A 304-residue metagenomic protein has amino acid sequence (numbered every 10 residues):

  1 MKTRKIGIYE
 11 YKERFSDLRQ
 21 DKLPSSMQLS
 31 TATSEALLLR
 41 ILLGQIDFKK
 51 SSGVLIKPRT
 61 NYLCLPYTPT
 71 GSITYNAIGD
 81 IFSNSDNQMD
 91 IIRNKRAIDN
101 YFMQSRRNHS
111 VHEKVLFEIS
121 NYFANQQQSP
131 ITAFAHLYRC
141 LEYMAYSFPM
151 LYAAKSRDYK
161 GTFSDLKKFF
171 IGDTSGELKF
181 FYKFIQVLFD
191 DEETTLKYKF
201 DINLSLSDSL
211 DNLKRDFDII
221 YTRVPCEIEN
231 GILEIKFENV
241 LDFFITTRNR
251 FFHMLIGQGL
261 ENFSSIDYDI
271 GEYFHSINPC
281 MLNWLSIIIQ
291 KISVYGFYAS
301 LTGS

Functional and structural regions predicted by a protein language model:
M1-D99, K183, V187: Terminal, compositionally biased low-complexity regions
M1-G44, K49, S205-S209, D218-S304: Polyanionic, low-complexity intrinsically disordered segments
G53-N61, R93-Y101, V111, E118-I119 (+2 more regions): A generic structural signal for ordered alpha-helices
V54-I56, V111, V115, V187 (+3 more regions): Extended aliphatic helical segments
P58-T60, N121, Q128, K236-N239: Generic detector of short alpha-helix boundary/capping microenvironments and adjacent low-complexity segments
Y67, I73-T74, R93, P130 (+7 more regions): Alpha-helical protein-protein interaction elements
N76-F217: Helix-loop junctions and short alpha-helical segments
